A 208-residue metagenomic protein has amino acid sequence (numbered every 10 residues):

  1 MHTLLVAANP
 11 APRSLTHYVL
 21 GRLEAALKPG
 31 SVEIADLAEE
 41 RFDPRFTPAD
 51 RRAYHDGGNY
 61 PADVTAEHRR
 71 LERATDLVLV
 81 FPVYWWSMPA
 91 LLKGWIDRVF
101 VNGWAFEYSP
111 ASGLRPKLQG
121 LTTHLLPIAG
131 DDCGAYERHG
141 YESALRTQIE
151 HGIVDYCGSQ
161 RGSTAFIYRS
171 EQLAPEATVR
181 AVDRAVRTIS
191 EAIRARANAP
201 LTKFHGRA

Functional and structural regions predicted by a protein language model:
M1-W104, E176-A208: N-terminal beta1-alpha1-beta2 submodule of the flavodoxin-like/Rossmannoid cofactor-binding fold
R73, A90-A208: FMN-binding flavodoxin-like domain, especially the glycine-rich phosphate-binding loop
